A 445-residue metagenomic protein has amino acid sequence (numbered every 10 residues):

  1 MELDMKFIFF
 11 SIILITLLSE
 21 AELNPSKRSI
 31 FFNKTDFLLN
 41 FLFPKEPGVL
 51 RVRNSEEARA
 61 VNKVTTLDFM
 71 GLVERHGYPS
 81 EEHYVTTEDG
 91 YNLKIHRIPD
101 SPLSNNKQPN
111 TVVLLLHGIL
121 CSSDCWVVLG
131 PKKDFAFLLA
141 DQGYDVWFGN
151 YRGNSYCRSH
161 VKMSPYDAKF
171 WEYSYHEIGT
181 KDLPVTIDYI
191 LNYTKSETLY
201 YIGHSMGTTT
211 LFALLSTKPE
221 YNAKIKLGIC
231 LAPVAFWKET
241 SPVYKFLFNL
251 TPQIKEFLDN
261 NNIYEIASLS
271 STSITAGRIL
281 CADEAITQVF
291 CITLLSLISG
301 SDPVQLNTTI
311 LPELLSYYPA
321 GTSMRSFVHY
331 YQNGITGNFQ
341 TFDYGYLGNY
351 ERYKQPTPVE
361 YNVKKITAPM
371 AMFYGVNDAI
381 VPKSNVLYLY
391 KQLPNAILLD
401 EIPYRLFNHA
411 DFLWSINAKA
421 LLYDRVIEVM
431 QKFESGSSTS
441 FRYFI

Functional and structural regions predicted by a protein language model:
D4-A21, D36: Cleavable N-terminal signal peptides of Sec/SRP-targeted secreted and luminal proteins
A21-P25, F41, K45, N192-E197 (+1 more regions): Alpha/beta-hydrolase-fold enzymes
T87, N92-M163: Short, surface-exposed "cap/lid" segments of acyl-processing enzymes
H117-I119, L199-T208, G375: Conserved alpha/beta-hydrolase "nucleophile elbow" surrounding the catalytic nucleophile
K169-Y193: Alpha/beta-hydrolase active-site loop
I366, A371-Y374, D378: Short beta-strand/loop motif that positions the catalytic acidic residue of the alpha/beta-hydrolase fold
A368, P382-Q392: Short alpha-helix in the alpha/beta-hydrolase fold that links the catalytic acid
D400-I445: Catalytic active-site module of serine/aspartate enzymes centered on a nucleophile-bearing elbow/loop
